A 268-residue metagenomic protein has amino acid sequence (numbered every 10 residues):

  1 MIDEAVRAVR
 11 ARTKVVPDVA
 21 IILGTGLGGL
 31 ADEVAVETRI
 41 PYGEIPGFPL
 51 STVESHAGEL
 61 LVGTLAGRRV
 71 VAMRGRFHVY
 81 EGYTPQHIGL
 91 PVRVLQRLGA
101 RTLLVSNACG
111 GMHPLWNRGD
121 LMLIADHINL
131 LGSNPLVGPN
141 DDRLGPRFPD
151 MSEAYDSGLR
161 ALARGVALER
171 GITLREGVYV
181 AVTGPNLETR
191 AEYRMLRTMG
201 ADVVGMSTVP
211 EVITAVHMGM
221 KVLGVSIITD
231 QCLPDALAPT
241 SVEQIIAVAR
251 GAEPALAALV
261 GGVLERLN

Functional and structural regions predicted by a protein language model:
M1-M151: Metabolite-binding pocket within alpha/beta catalytic cores that recognizes anionic/polar moieties
P17-I21, R68-A72, R101-L104, D120-M122 (+6 more regions): Structural motif
Y80, F148, S152, A181-P185 (+2 more regions): Glycine- and other small-residue-rich loops at beta-strand/loop junctions that grip anionic moieties
L144-Y155, A167, A181, Y193 (+2 more regions): Polyanion-binding loop/helix "lid" in catalytic or ligand-binding cores
R160, G165-D202, L267: Active-site/ligand-binding-proximal alpha/beta "capping" segment
L187-C232: A C-terminal functional module that forms or caps the active site or interfaces directly with catalytic machinery
C232-N268: His/Asp/Glu-rich mid-to-C-terminal helical/loop segments that flank catalytic regions of hydrolases
